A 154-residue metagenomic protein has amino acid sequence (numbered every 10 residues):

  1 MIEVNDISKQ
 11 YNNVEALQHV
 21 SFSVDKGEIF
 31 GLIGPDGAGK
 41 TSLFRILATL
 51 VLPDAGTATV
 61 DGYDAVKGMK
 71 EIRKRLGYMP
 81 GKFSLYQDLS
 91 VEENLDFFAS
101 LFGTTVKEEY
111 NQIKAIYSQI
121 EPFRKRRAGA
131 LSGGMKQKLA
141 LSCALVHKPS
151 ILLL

Functional and structural regions predicted by a protein language model:
M1-I7: Conserved N-terminal strand/loop that marks the beginning of ABC ATPase nucleotide-binding domains
K9-L154: ABC transporter nucleotide-binding domains
